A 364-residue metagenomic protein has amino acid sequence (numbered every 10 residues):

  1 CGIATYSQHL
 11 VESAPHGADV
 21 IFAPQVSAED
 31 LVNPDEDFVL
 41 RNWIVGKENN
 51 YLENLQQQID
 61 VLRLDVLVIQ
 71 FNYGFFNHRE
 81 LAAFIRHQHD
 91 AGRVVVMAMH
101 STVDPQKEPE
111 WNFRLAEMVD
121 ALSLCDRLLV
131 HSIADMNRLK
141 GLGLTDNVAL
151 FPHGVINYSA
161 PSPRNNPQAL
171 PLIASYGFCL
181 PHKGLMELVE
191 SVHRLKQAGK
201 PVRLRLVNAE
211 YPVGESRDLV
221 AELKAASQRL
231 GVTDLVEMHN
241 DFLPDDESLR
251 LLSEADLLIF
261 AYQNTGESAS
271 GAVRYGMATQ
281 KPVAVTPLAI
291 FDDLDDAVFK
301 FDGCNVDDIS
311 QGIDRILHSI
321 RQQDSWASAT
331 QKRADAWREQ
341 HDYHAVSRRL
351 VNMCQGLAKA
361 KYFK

Functional and structural regions predicted by a protein language model:
Q8-V61, E210-P212: N-terminal strand-loop element at the rim of the active site of nucleotide-sugar-dependent glycosyltransferases
R86, D90, W111-R127: Membrane-proximal helix-turn-helix segments that form the acceptor-binding/catalytic region of lipid-linked
S123-A160: Donor nucleotide-sugar binding/catalytic pocket of nucleotide-sugar-dependent glycosyltransferases
R164-K183, V189-V192, R205: Conserved donor-binding/catalytic core segment of Leloir-type glycosyltransferases
R217-F242: Nucleotide-activated donor-binding/catalytic signature segment of Leloir-type glycosyltransferases, i.e., the conserved
L258, M277-V285: Short hydrophobic beta-strand element within catalytic cores of glycosyltransferases and related nucleotide-activated
V298-D307, D314-R321: Conserved acidic donor-binding segment of nucleotide-sugar-dependent glycosyltransferases
R321-Q355: A charged, aromatic-enriched C-terminal amphipathic alpha-helix characteristic of glycosyltransferases across folds
